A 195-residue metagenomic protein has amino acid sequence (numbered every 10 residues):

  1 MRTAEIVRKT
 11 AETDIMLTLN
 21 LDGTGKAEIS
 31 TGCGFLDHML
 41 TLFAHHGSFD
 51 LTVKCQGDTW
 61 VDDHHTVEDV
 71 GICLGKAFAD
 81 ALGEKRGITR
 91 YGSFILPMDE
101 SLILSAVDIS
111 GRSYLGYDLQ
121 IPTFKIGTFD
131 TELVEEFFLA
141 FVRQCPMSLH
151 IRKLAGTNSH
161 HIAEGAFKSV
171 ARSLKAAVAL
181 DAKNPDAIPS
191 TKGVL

Functional and structural regions predicted by a protein language model:
M1-L195: N-terminal intrinsically disordered, cationic/polar leader segments that include organellar targeting peptides
